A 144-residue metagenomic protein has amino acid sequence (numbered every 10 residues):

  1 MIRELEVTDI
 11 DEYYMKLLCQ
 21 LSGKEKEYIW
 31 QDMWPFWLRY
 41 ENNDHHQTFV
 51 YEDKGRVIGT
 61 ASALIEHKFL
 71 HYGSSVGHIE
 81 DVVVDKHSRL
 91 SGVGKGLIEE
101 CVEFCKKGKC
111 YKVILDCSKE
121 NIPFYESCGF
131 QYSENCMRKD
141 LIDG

Functional and structural regions predicted by a protein language model:
M1-Y14: A short beta-loop-alpha structural element at the N-terminal edge of CoA-dependent acyl/N-acetyltransferase catalytic
M15-Y28: Helix-loop element at the rim of GNAT/NAT acetyltransferase active sites that forms part of the acceptor-substrate
E27-T48: Active-site rim helix/loop that mediates acceptor-substrate recognition in acyltransferases
V50, R56-I65, V83: Conserved beta-strand in the GNAT
H67-I79, R89: A conserved beta-turn-beta hairpin within the catalytic core of GNAT-like acetyltransferases that forms part
V84, L90-E103: Conserved acetyl-CoA-binding loop-helix of GNAT-fold acetyltransferases
I98, C105-C117: Conserved GNAT acetyl-CoA-binding A-motif
V113-P123, R138-I142: Conserved beta-strand-loop-alpha-helix junction that forms the acyl-donor binding cleft
